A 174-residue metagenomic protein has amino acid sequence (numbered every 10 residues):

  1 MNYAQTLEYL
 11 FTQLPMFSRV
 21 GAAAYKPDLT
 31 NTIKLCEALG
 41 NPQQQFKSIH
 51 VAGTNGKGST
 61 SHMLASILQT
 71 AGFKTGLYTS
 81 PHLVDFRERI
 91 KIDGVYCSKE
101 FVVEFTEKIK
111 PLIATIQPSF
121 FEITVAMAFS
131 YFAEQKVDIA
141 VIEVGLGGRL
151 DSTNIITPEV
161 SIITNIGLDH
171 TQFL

Functional and structural regions predicted by a protein language model:
M1-A23: Charged, amphipathic alpha-helical linker segments immediately N-terminal to NTP-binding catalytic cores
Q13, E143, T164: Conserved residues at the C-terminal ends of beta-strands
A22-L29, K34-S48, T70-I156, L168-L174: ATP-dependent carboxylate-amine ligase catalytic core
S59-L64: Hydrophobic positions on the alpha1 helix immediately C-terminal to the Walker A/P-loop
V160-G167: Conserved beta-strand/loop subsegment of P-loop NTPase cores
